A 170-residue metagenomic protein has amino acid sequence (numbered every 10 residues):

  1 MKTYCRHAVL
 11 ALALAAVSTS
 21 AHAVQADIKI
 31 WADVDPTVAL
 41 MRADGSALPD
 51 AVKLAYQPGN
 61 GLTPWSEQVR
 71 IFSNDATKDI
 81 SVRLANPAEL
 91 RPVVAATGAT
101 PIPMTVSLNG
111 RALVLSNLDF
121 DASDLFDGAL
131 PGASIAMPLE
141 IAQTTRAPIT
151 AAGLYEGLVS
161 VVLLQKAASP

Functional and structural regions predicted by a protein language model:
M1, A95, S107: Acidic surface patches and DE-rich sequence motifs
M1-V9: Bacterial N-terminal signal peptides that target proteins for export
A15, A32-V34, N86-E89, S107-V114: Short charge-dense sequence patches
A16-A21: N-terminal signal peptide c-region/cleavage motif recognized by signal peptidases
H22-G98, A133-P170: N-terminal small/polar-rich segments of proteins
G98-N109: Short, surface-exposed beta-strand/strand-loop-strand elements in extracellular ectodomains
S107-S134: Extended, solvent-exposed segments with strong compositional bias
